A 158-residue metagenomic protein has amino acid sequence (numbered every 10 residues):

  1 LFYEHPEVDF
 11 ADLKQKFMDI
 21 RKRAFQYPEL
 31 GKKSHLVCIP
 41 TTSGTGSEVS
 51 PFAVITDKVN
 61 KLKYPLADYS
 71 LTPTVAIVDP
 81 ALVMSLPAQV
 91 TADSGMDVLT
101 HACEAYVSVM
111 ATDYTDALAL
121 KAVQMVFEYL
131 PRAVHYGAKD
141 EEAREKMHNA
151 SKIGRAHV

Functional and structural regions predicted by a protein language model:
L1-V78: Glycine/threonine-rich beta-strand-loop-alpha-helix active-site module that forms ligand/phosphate-binding
F52-R155: Carboxylate- and glycine-rich phosphate/diphosphate-binding segment that chelates Mg2+/Mn2+
